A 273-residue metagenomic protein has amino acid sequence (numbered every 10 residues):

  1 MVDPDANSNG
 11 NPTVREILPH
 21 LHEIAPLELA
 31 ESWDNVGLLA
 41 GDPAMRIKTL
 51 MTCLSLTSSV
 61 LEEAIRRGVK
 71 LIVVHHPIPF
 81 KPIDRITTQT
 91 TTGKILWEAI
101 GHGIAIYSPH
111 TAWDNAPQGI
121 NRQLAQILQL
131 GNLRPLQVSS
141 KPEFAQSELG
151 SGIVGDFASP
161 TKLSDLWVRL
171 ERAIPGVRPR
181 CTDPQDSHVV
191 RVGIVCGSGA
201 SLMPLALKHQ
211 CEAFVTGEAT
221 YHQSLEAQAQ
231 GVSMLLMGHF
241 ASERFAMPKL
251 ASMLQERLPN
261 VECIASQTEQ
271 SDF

Functional and structural regions predicted by a protein language model:
M1-F273: Hydrophobic structural segments
